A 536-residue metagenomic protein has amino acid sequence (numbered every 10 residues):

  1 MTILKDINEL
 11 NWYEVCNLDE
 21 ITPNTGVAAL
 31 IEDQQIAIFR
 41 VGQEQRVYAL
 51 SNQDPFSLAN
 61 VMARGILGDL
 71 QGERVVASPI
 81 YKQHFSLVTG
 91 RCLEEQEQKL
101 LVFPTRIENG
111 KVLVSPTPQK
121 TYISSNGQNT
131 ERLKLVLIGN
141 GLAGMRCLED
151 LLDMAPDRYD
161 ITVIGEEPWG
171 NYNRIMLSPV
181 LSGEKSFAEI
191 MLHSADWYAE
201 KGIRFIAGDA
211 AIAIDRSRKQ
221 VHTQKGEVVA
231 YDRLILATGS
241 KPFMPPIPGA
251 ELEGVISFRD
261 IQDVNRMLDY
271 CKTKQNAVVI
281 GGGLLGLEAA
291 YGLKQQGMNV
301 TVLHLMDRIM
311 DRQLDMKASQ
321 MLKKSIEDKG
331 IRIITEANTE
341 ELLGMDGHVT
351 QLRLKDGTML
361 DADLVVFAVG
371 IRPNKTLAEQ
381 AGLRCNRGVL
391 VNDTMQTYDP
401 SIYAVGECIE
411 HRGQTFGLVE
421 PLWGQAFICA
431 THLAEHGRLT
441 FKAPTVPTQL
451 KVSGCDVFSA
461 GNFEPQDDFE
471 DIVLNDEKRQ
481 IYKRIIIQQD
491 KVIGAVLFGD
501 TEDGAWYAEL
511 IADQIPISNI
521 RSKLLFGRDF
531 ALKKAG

Functional and structural regions predicted by a protein language model:
E20-N126: Rieske [2Fe-2S] iron-sulfur-binding domain
Q53-D54, I138, V229-G239, I280 (+2 more regions): Short hydrophobic core segments
T130-R204, F243, G292-L314, W506: Beta1-alpha1 glycine-rich phosphate/pyrophosphate-binding loop at the start of Rossmann-like nucleotide-binding domains
R132-L135, C408-A505: Mid-to-C-terminal Rossmann-like scaffold of FAD/NAD(P)H-dependent oxidoreductases
W169, L177-M191, N276, L285-E341 (+2 more regions): Rossmann-like dinucleotide-binding cores of NAD(P)H-dependent redox enzymes
D196-H222, V229, Q295-V391: A Rossmann-like FAD-binding core segment of flavoenzymes
T238-Q296, V391: Glycine-rich dinucleotide-binding loop and its adjacent helix/turn
E251-T273, G344-R353, T358-T431, N519: FAD-site-proximal beta/loop scaffold in flavoenzymes
